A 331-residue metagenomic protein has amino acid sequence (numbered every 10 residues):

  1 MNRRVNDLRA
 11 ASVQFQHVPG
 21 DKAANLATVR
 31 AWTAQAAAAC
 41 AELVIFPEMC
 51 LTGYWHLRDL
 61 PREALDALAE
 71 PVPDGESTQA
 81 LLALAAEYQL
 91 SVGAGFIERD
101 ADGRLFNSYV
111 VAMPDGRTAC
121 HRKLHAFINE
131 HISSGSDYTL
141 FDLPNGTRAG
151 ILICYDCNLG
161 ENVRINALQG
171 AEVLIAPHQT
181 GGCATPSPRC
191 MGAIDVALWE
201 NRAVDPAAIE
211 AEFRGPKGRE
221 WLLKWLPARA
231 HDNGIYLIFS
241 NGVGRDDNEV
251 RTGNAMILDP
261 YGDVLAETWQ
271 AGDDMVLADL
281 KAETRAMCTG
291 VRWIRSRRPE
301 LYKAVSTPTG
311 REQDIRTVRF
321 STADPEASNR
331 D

Functional and structural regions predicted by a protein language model:
N2-A10, L140-G150, A171-V173: Beta-strand-turn-beta hairpins that frame and shape the catalytic cleft of phosphate-ester-processing enzymes
N2-L43: N-terminal glycine-/serine-/threonine-rich phosphate-binding loop
A10, N25, A36-E63, A85 (+5 more regions): Active-site beta-strand/loop signature of hydrolases that rely on acidic residues for catalysis
P73-G93, R148, C157-D274: CN hydrolase (nitrilase-like) catalytic-core segments centered on the catalytic cysteine and neighboring Lys/Glu
A94-F96, N107-V111, T139, A255-I257 (+1 more regions): Short beta-strand scaffold segments in enzyme catalytic cores
N107, V111-T118, L258-L265: Short, glycine-anchored, charge-dense loop/turn motifs used at functional sites
K123-D137, G272-G290: A short, polar/charged loop-to-alpha-helix boundary motif
R148-E172, A176-H178, T284-D331: Cysteine/selenocysteine-centered motifs that mediate thiol-based redox chemistry or coordinate metal-sulfur cofactors
